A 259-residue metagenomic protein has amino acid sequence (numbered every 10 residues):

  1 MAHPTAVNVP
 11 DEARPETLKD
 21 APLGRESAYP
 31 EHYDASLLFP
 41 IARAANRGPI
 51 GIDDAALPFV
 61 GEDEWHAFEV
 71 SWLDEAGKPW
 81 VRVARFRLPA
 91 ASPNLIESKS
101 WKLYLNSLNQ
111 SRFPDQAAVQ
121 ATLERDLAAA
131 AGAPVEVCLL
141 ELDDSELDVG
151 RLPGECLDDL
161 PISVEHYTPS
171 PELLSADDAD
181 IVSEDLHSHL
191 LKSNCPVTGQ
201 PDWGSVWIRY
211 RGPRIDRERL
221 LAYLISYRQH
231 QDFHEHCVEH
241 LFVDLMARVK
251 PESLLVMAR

Functional and structural regions predicted by a protein language model:
A2-R259: N-terminal intrinsically disordered, cationic/polar leader segments that include organellar targeting peptides
